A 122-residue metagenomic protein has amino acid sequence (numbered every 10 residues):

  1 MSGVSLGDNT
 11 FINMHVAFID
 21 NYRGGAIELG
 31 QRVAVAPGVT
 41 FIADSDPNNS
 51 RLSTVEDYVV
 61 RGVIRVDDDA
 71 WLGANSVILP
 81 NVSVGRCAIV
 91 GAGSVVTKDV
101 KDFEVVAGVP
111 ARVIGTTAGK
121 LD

Functional and structural regions predicted by a protein language model:
M1-L6, F11-S83, V109-P110, T116-A118: Flexible, glycine/small-residue-enriched loop-and-beta-strand segment within the central core of proteins
V82, S94, V100, E104 (+1 more regions): Short beta-to-alpha loop/turn elements within the nucleotide-binding domains of ABC transporters
K98, G115: Short helix N-cap motif at coil->helix boundaries in the Bergerat
K120-D122: Charged, low-complexity C-terminal accessory regions
